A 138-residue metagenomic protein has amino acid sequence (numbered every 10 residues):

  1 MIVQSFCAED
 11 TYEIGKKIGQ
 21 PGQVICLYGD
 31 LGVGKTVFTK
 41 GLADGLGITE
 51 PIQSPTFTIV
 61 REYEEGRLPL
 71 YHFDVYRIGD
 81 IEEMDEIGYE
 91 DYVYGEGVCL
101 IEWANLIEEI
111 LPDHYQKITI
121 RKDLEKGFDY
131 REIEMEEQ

Functional and structural regions predicted by a protein language model:
M1-K17: N-terminal pre-Walker A segment at the start of P-loop NTPase domains
M1-V3, G79-M84, E90-Q138: Short phosphate-coordinating micro-motif centered on Lys-Gly-acidic
V24: Walker A (P-loop) ATP-phosphate-binding motif of ABC ATPase nucleotide-binding domains
L27: Hydrophobic anchor at the beta1->P-loop junction of P-loop NTPases
D30: P-loop (Walker A) phosphate-binding loop of NTP-binding proteins
K35: Conserved lysine of the Walker
I48-Y63: Short beta-strand-centered segment that lines the nucleotide-binding/catalytic pocket of NTP-utilizing
